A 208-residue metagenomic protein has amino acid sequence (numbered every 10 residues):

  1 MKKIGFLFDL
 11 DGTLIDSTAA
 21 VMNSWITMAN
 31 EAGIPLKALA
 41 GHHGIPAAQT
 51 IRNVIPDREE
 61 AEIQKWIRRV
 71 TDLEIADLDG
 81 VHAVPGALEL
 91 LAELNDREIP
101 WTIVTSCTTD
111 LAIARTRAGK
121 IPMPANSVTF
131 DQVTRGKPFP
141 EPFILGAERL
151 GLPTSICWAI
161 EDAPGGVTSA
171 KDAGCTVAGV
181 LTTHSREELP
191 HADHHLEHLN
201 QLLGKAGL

Functional and structural regions predicted by a protein language model:
M1-I4, A92-N95, T108-L208: Asp-based, Mg2+/Mn2+-dependent phosphohydrolase catalytic module
K2-R97, D110-I113, I121: N-terminal helical cap/lid subdomain that shapes the substrate entry/recognition surface in HAD-like hydrolases
I15, K37, G80, T102 (+2 more regions): A generic secondary-structure micro-motif detector that highlights 1-2 residue hydrophobic/ambivalent hotspots embedded
D16-S17, H43, I103-V104, E161 (+1 more regions): Small/polar loops that bind or transfer phosphate-bearing groups
P100-T102, T176: Proline-centered loop/turn at the N-terminus of a beta-strand
